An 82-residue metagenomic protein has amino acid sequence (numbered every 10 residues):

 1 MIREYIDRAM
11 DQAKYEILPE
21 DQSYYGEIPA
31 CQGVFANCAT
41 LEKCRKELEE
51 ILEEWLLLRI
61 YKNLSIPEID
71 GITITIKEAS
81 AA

Functional and structural regions predicted by a protein language model:
M1-K14, K46-A82: Short, charged, surface-exposed hinge/linker loops at domain edges that act as mobile lids or interdomain connectors
D11, Y24, V34-A36: Structural detector for hydrophobic anchor residues on beta-strands
E16-P29: Short aromatic-glycine-(Arg/Gly/Cys) micro-motifs in beta-strand/loop hairpins
E20, C31, A79-A81: Generic structural motif
P29, G33, L64: Flexible, active-site-adjacent loop/turn segments at secondary-structure boundaries
Q32-K43: A short, exposed loop/beta-hairpin motif centered on an aromatic-Gly-Thr core
